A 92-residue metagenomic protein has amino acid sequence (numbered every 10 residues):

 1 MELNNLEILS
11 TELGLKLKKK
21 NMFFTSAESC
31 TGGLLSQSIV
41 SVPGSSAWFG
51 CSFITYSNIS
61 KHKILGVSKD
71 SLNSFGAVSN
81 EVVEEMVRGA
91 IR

Functional and structural regions predicted by a protein language model:
M1-R92: Short alpha-helical segments enriched in small residues
